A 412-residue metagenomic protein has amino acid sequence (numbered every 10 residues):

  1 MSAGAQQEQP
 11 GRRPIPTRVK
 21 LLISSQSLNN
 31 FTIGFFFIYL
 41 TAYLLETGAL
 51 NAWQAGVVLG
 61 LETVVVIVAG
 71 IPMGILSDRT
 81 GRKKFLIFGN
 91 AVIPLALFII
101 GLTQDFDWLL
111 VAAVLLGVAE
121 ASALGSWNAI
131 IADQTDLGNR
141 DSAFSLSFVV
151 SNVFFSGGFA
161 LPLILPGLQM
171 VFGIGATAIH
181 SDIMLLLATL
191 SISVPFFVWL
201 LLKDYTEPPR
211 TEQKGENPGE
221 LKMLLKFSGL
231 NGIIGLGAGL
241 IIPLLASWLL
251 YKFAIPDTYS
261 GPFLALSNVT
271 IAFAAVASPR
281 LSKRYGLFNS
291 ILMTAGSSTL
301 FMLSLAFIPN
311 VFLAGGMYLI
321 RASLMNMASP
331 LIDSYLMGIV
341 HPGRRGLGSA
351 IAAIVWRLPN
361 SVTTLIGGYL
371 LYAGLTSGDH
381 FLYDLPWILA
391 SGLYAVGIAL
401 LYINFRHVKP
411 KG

Functional and structural regions predicted by a protein language model:
R12-V64, L225-L264: Helix-loop boundary and gating motifs at the non-cytosolic
S27, A96, D107-A123, L313-M327: Hydrophobic core of transmembrane alpha-helices in multi-pass small-molecule transporters, especially MFS/SLC-type
V57-G74, A265-A277: Central cavity-lining transmembrane alpha-helices of secondary-active solute carriers, predominantly the Major
A69-G81, A274-G286, L371-Y372: Helix-to-loop junctions at the C-terminal end of transmembrane segments in multipass secondary transporters
K84-I99, N289-L303: Structural signature of the two symmetry-related core transmembrane helices
S145-P166, V355-T364: Glycine-rich segments within core transmembrane alpha-helices of 12-TM secondary carriers
G167-T189, Y369-Y394: A membrane-interface helix-boundary motif in multi-pass transporters
A188-P208, L400-F405: C-terminal membrane-cytosol helix-exit motif in multi-pass small-molecule transporters
